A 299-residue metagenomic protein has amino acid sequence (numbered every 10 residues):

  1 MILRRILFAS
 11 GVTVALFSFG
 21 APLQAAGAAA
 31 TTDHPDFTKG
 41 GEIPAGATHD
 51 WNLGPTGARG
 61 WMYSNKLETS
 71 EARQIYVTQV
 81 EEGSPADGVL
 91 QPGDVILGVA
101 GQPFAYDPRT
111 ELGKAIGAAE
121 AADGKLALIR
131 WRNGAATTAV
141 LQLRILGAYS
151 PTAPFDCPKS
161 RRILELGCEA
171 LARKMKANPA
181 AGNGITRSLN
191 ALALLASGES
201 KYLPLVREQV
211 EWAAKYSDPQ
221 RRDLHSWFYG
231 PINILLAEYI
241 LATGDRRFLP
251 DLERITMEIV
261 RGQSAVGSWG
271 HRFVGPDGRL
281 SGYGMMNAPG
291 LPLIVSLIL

Functional and structural regions predicted by a protein language model:
M1-G11: Bacterial N-terminal signal peptides that target proteins for export
A9-P22: Bacterial N-terminal signal peptides
A26-A29, L143-L299: Preference for long, amphipathic alpha-helical scaffolds in soluble/luminal domains and all-alpha bundles
A26-Q79, T138-S150: PDZ/PDZ-like peptide-tail recognition elements
A58-G98, Q102-Y106: PDZ/PDZ-like domain segments forming the peptide/carboxylate-binding groove, activating on the N-terminal beta-strands
S70-I75, Q91-P92, A121-K125, A136 (+3 more regions): Extracytoplasmic
P85, G98-I129: PDZ domains, with a preference for the canonical peptide-binding region formed by the helix
E111-K114, R132-P154: Long, contiguous interaction/recruitment modules in multidomain scaffold/adaptor proteins
